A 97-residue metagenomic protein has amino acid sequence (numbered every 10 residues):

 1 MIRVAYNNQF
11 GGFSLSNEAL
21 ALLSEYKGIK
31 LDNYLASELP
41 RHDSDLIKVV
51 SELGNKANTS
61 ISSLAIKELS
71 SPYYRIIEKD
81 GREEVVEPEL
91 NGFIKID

Functional and structural regions predicted by a protein language model:
I2-I96: Catalytic phosphate/metal-binding cores of nucleic-acid and nucleotide-processing enzymes, i.e., regions that mediate
